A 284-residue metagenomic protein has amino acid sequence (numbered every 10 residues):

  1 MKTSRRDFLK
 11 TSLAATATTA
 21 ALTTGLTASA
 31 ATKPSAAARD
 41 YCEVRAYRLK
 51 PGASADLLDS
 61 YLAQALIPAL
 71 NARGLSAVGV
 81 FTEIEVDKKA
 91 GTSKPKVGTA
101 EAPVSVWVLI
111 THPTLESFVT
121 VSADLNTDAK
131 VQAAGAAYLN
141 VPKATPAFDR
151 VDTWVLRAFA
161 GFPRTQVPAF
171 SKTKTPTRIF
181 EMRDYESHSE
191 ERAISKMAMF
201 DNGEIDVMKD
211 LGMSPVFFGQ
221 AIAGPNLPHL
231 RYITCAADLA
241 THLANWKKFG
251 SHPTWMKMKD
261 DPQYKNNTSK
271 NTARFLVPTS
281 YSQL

Functional and structural regions predicted by a protein language model:
M1-T16: N-terminal secretory signal peptides and thylakoid transit peptides that target proteins across membranes
A15-T23: Bacterial N-terminal signal peptides
T24-K50: C-terminal segment of N-terminal export signals and the immediately downstream linker at the start of the mature
A37-D40, E204, M208, G224-L284: C-terminal functional regions that serve as terminal interaction/effector modules
D40-V44, S105-W107, R178-M182, H229-R231 (+1 more regions): Intrinsic-disorder/low-complexity, polar/charged segments enriched in Ser/Thr/Lys/Arg/Asp/Glu/Gln
Y47-L58, Q64-A72, S76-P168, K172 (+4 more regions): Hydrophobic, ordered structural segments
R48, L156-A237: Surface-exposed interaction/gating patches
